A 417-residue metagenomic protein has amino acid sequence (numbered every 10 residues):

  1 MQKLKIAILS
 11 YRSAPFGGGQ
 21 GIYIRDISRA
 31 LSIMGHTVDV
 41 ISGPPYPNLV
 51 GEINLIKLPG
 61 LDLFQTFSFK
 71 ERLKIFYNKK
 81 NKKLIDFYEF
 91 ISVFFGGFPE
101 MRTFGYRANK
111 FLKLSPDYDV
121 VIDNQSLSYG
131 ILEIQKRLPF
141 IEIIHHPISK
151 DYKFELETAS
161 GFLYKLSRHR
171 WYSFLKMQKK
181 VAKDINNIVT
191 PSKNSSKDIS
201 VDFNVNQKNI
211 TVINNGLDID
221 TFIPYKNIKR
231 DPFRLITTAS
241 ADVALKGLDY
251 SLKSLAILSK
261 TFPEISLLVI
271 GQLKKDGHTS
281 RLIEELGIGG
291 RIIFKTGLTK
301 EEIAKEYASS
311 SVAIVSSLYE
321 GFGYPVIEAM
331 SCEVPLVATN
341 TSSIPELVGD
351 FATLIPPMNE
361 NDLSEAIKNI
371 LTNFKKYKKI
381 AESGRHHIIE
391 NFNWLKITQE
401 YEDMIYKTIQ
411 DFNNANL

Functional and structural regions predicted by a protein language model:
F69-F95, Q135-K179: Acceptor-binding helix/loop patch of EC 2.4 sugar-transfer enzymes, predominantly nucleotide-sugar-dependent
N194, G216: Carbohydrate-associated surface elements
I228-K246, L252-L255: Conserved donor-binding/catalytic core segment of Leloir-type glycosyltransferases
H278-E301: Nucleotide-activated donor-binding/catalytic signature segment of Leloir-type glycosyltransferases, i.e., the conserved
K305-S310: Short alpha-helical donor nucleotide-sugar binding micro-motif in glycosyltransferases
L318: Aromatic "clamp/platform" in nucleotide-sugar-dependent glycosyltransferases that forms part of the donor/acceptor
P335-A338: Short hydrophobic beta-strand element within catalytic cores of glycosyltransferases and related nucleotide-activated
T353-E360, N369-K375: Conserved acidic donor-binding segment of nucleotide-sugar-dependent glycosyltransferases
